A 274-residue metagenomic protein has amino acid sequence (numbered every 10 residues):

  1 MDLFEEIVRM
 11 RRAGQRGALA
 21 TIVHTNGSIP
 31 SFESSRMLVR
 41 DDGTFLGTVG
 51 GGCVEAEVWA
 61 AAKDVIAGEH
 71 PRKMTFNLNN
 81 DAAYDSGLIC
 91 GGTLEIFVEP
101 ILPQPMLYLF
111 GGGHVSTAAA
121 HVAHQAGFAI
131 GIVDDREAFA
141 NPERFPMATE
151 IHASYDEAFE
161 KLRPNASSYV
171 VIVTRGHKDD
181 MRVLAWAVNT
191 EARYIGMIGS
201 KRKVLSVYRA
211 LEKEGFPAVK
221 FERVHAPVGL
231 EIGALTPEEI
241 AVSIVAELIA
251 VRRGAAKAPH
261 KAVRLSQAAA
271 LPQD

Functional and structural regions predicted by a protein language model:
M1-H152, E160-Y169, K203, R209-A210 (+1 more regions): Segments forming oxygen-rich coordination pockets for charged ligands
G47, G51, I172-G176, G196 (+2 more regions): Glycine- and other small-residue-rich loops at beta-strand/loop junctions that grip anionic moieties
V122, R182-A187: A short acidic, amphipathic alpha-helical/loop segment
V133, Y169, T174-R175, A185-A210: ADP-ribose/adenylate-binding Rossmann-like module
I151, E191-I198, P217-V224: Short hydrophobic/aromatic-enriched beta-strand-loop microsegments
H177-M181: Beta-loop-alpha module in the N-terminal Rossmann-like domain of NAD(P)-dependent dehydrogenases, especially those
S200, A218-A250: Active-site capping/gating segments
L211, G215: Conserved hydrophobic residues forming the short capping helix/wall of the S-adenosyl-L-methionine
